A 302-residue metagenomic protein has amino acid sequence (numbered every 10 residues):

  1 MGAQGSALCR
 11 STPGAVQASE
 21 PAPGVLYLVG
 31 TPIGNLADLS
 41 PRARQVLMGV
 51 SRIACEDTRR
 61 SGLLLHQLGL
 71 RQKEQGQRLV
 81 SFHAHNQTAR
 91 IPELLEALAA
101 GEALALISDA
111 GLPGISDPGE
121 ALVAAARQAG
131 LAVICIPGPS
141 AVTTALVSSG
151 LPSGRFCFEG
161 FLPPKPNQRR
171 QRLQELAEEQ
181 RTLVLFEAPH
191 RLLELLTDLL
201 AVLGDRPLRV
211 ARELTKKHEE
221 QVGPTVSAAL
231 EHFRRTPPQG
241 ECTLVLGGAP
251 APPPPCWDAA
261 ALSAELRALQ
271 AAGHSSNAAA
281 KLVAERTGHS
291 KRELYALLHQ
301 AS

Functional and structural regions predicted by a protein language model:
G2-F82: Glycine-rich, flexible N-terminal cofactor/catalytic loop recognition
G5-A15, P23, A103, T182 (+1 more regions): A contiguous loop/helix-start segment that scaffolds small-molecule binding in enzyme catalytic cores
V25-V29, A100-S108, F156, R181-L185 (+1 more regions): Generic beta-sheet signal
L47-I53, G130-I134, T182-L183: Short active-site oxyanion
C55, S108, C135-G138, L185 (+1 more regions): General beta-strand structural signal in soluble alpha/beta enzymes
V80-T88, L162-K165: Conserved helicase motor
I91-S140, T144: Glycine/small-residue-rich loop that forms an oxyanion/phosphate-binding "nest" at active or ligand-binding sites
A121-E179: Class I SAM-dependent methyltransferase SAM-binding "motif I" and its flanking Rossmann-like core
